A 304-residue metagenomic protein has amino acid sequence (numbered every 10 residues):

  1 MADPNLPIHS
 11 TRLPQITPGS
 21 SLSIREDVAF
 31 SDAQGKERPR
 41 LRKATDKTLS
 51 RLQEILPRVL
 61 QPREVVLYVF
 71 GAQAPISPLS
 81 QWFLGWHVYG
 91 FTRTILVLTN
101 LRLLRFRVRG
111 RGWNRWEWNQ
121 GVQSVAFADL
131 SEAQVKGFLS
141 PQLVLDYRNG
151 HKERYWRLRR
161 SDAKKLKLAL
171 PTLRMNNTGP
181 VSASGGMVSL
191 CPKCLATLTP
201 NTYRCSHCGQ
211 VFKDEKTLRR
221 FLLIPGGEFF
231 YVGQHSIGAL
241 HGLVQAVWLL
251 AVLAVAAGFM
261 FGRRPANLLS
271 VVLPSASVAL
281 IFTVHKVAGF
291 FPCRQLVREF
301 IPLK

Functional and structural regions predicted by a protein language model:
A2-L96: Anionic N-terminal interaction surfaces
V65-Y68, R93-F106, A239-Q245: Conserved long hydrophobic alpha-helices within structured protein cores
P75-Q142: Phosphoinositide-binding peripheral membrane targeting modules
R93-T94, Q120-Q123, F127-N177: Canonical pleckstrin homology
T99, F106-R107, D146, S206 (+1 more regions): Beta-strand residues in well-ordered beta-sheet regions across diverse protein folds
L139, L143, S161-F221, L240-K304: Transmembrane helix recognition focused on a "late"/terminal membrane span
R219-Y231: A short amphipathic helical element positioned immediately N-terminal to and/or at the very start of a transmembrane
F230-H241: Membrane-interface helix starts
